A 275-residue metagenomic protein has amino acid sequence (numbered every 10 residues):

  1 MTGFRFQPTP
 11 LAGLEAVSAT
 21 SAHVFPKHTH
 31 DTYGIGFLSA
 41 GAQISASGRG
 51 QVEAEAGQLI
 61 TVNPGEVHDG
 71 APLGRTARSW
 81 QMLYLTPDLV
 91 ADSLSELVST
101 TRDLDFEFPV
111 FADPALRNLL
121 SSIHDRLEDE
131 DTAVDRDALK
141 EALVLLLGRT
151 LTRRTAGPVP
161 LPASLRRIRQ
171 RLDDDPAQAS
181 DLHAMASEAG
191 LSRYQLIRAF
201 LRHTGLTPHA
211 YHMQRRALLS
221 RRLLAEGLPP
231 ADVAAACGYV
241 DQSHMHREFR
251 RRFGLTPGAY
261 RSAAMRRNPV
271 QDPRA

Functional and structural regions predicted by a protein language model:
T2-R102: N-terminal regulatory/effector-sensing and dimerization cores that precede helix-turn-helix DNA-binding domains
G57, L196, F200, H244-M245 (+1 more regions): Short hydrophobic/aromatic patch on the recognition helix
D69-L73, R153-R154, L201: Sigma70-family region 2
D92-L94, Y211, Y260: Residues that scaffold the ATP/ADP-binding catalytic core of kinase and kinase-like folds
S93, F106-D174, H183-A184: An amphipathic alpha-helical interaction segment
Q170-D174, A179-H183, L201-H246, S262-A275: Terminal helix-turn-helix DNA-binding modules in bacterial transcription factors
A186-R193, I197: Helix-turn-helix
P208, T256-P257: Proline-centered helix-kink/hinge sites
